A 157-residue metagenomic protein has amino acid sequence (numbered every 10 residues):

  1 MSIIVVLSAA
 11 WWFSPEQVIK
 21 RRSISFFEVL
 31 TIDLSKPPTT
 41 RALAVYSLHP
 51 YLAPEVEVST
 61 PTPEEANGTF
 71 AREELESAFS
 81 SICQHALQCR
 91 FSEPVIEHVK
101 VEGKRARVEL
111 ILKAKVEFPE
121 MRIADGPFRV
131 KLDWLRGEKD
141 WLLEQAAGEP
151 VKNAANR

Functional and structural regions predicted by a protein language model:
M1-W11: Hydrophobic membrane-insertion alpha-helices, especially the h-region of bacterial N-terminal signal peptides
W12, G103-E109, E120-R157: Short beta-strand edge/turn micro-motifs at domain boundaries
P15-S47, Y51: Short, aromatic-enriched amphipathic alpha-helices that serve as compact interaction elements
F26, L48-H49, V56, L75 (+2 more regions): Hydrophobic pocket/interface hotspot
E28-T31, A53, E57, S80 (+1 more regions): Sec-exported extracytoplasmic/periplasmic mature domains
Y46-A66: Short, solvent-exposed secondary-structure junction/capping segments
T62-E64, V95, L110-A114, A147-P150: A mature extracytoplasmic/lumenal domain signature
F70, E74-E120: Surface-exposed, charged secondary-structure patches
